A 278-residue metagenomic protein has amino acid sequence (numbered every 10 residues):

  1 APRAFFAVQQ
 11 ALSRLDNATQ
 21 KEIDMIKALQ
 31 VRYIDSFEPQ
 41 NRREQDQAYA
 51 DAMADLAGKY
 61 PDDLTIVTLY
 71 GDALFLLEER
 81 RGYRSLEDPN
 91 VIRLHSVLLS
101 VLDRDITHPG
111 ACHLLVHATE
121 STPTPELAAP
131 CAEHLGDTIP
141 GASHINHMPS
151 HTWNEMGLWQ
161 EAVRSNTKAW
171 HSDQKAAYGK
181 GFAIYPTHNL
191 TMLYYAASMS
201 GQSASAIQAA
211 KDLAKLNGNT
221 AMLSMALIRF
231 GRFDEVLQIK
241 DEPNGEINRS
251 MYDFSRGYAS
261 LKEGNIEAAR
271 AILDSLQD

Functional and structural regions predicted by a protein language model:
A1, N17-E38, D62-G82, D105-T119 (+4 more regions): Amphipathic alpha-helical repeat scaffolds of TPR domains
F5-V8, M53, L98, A132 (+6 more regions): Inward-facing hydrophobic residues that define packing positions of alpha-helical scaffold repeats
R32, D103, E120, N154 (+3 more regions): Hydrophobic/aromatic side-chain positions at a characteristic register within alpha-helices of tetratricopeptide repeats
D46, V91, T124-P125, W159 (+3 more regions): TPR-repeat structural position
A57-K59, L102-R104, E133-G141, H171-K180 (+3 more regions): Solenoid-like repeat scaffolds
S200-D212, G218-D278: Helix-coil-helix junctions within alpha-helical repeat/solenoid scaffolds
